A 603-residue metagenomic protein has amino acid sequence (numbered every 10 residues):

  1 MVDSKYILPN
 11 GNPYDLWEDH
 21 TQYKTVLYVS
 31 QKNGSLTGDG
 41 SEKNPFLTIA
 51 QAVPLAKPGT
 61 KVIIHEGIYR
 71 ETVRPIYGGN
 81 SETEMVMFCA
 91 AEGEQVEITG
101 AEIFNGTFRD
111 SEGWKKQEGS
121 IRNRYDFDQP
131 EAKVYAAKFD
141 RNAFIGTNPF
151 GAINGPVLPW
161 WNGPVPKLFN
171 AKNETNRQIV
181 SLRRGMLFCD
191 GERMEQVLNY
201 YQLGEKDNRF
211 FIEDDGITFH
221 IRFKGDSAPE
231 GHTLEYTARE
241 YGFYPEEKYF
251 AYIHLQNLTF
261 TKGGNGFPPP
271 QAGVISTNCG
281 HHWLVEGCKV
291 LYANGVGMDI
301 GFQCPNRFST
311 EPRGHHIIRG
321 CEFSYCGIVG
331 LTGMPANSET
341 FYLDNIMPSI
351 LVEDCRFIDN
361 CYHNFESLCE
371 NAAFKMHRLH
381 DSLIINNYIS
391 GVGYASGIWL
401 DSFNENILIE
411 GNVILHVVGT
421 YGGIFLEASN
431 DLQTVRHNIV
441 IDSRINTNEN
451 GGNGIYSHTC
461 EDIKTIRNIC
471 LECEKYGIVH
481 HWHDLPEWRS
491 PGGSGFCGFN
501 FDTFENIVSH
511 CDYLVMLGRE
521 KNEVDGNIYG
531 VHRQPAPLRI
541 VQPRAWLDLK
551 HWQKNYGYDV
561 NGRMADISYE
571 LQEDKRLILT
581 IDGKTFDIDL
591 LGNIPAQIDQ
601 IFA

Functional and structural regions predicted by a protein language model:
V2-C279, G297, N306-T310, F341 (+1 more regions): Extracellular polysaccharide-degrading/modifying enzymes targeting complex plant/algal/animal polysaccharides
E71, E235, E286, E353 (+1 more regions): Acidic-residue sensor for enzyme active/binding pockets
R74, S81-T83, Y241-Y244, N265-N278 (+2 more regions): Glycine- and acidic/polar-rich repeat regions and solenoidal domains
F88-A91, E286, I385: Beta-strand cores of secreted/periplasmic/IMS beta-sandwich domains, seen most often in copper-related folds
I98, G287, N371: Glycine- and aspartate-rich repeat motifs characteristic of hemolysin/RTX-like Ca2+-binding segments in secreted
T277-C288: Transmembrane beta-barrel wall of Gram-negative outer-membrane proteins
C321: Active-site neighborhoods of metal-dependent hydrolases
